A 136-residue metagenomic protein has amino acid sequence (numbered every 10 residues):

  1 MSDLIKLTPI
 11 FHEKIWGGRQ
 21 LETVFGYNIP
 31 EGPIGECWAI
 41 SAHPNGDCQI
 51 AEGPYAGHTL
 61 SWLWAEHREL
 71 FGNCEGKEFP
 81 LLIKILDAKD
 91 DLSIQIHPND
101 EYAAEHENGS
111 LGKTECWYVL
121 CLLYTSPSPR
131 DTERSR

Functional and structural regions predicted by a protein language model:
M1-L123: Transition-metal
I96, T132-E133: Residue-level micro-sites within transmembrane alpha helices that shape and flank functional polar/acidic positions
Y124-D131: Conserved small/polar residues in nucleotide/adenosyl-binding loops
